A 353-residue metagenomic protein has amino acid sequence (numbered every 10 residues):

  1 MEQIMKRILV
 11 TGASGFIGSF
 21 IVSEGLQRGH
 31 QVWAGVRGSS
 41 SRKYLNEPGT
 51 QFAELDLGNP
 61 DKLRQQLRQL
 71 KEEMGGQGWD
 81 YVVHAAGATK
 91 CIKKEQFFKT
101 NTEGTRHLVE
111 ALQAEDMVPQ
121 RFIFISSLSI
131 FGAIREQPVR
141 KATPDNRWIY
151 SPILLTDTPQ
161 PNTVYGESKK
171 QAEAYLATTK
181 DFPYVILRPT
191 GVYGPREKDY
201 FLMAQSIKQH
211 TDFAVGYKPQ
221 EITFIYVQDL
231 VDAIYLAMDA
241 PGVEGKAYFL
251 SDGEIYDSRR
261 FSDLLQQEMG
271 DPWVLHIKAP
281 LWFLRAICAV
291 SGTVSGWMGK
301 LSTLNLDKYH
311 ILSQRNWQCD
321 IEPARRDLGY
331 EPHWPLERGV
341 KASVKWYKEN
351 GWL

Functional and structural regions predicted by a protein language model:
I8-R28: N-terminal Rossmann NAD(P)H-binding glycine-rich loop of SDR-like oxidoreductase domains
L55-E103, H107, L128-A133: NAD(P)H-binding glycine-rich loop region in Rossmannoid oxidoreductase-like domains and their noncatalytic homologs
H84, R106-V164, V185: Conserved Rossmann-fold NAD(P)-dependent oxidoreductase catalytic core, especially the SDR/UDP-sugar
Q160-V185: Active-site Tyr-X1-5-Lys
E167, Q171-A172, E197-L202, G216-M238 (+1 more regions): Substrate-positioning beta->alpha
V227, D263, A289-G296, K300-E331: Conserved C-terminal active-site "lid" loop/helix of NAD(P)H-dependent oxidoreductases that clamps the redox cofactor
L236-T303, E337, K341-V344, G351-W352: Mid/C-terminal beta-alpha module of Rossmann-like enzyme folds, strongest in SDR-family dehydrogenases/epimerases
C319-D327, E331, P335-L353: Amphipathic terminal alpha-helices
